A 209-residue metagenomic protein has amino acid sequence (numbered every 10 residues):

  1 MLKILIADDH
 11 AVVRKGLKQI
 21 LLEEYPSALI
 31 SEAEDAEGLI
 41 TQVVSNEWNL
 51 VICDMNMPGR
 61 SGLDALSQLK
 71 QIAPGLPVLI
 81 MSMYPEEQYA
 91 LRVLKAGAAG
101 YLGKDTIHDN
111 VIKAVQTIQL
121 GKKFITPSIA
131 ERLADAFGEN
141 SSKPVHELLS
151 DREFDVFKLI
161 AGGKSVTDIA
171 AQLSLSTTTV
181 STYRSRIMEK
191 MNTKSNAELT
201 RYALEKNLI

Functional and structural regions predicted by a protein language model:
A11-S31: Two-component/phosphorelay signaling modules centered on CheY-like receiver
E32-L50: Acidic, metal-coordinating helix/loop segments flanking the phosphotransfer/catalytic sites of two-component signaling
D35, S61-D64: Acidic catalytic/metal-coordinating carboxylates
D54, S82: Active-site residues of response regulator receiver
M57: Receiver (REC) domain active-site loop signature in two-component systems and cognate sites in sensor histidine kinases
Q88-K95, G100-D151, D155, L208-I209: Short, flexible helix-to-coil linker/hinge segments that flank and couple to helix-turn-helix
K143-T178: Helix-turn-helix DNA-binding segment
S165-E198: Recognition helix of helix-turn-helix DNA-binding domains
